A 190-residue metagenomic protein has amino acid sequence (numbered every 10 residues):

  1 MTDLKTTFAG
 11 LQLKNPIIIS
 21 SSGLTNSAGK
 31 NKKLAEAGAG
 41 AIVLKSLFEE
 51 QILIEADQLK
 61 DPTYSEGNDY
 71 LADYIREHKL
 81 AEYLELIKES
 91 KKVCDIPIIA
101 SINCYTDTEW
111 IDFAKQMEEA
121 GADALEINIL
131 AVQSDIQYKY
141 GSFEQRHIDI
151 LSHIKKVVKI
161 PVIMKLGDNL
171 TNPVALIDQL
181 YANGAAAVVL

Functional and structural regions predicted by a protein language model:
M1, P16-I19, Y74-R76, K139-Y140 (+1 more regions): Short linear motifs at secondary-structure transitions and domain/linker junctions
M1-I18, Y83-K91: N-terminal amphipathic alpha-helix/helix-capping segment at the start of soluble metabolic enzymes
T2-L11, S22, K45, D57 (+1 more regions): Flexible, active-site-adjacent loop/turn segments at secondary-structure boundaries
N15-N31: N-terminal binding-site loop/beta-alpha segment at the start of enzyme catalytic domains that lines or forms
S27-S65, H78-I99, N103-L190: Alpha/beta enzyme core
G67-Y74: Short glycine/proline- and acidic residue-enriched helix-loop micro-motifs that form flexible lids or anion-recognition
